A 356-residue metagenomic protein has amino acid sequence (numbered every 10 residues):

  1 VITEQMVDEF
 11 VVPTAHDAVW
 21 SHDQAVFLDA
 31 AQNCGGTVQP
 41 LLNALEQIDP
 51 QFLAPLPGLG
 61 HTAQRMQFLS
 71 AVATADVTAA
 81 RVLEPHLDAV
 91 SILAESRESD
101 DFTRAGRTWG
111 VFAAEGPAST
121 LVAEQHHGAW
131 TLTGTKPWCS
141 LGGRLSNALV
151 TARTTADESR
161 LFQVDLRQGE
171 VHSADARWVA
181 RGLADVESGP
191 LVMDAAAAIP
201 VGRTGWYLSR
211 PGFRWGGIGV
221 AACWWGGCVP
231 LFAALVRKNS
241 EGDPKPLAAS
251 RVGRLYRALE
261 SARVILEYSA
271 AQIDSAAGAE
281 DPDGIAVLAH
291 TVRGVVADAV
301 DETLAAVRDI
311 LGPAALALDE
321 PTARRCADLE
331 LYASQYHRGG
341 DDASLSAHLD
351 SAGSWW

Functional and structural regions predicted by a protein language model:
V1-G36: Structured, charged N-terminal subsegments at the starts of enzyme catalytic cores and at intra-chain domain/subunit
I2-T14, P313-W356: Glycine-rich phosphate/cofactor-binding loops in nucleotide/flavin-utilizing enzymes
L28-G35, S261-A297, A305-A317: C-terminal helix-coil-helix/basic helical segment that borders enzyme active sites and/or dimer interfaces and provides
D29-R144: Glycine-rich flavin
C139-S173: A short core secondary-structure module
W178-R263: Glycine-rich beta->alpha junctions and the first turn(s) of the following alpha-helix
G226, G253-E260, H290, G294-D301 (+1 more regions): Generic structural signal for well-ordered, non-transmembrane alpha-helical segments in soluble/cytosolic regions
P246-G253, D283-T291, E320-A323: Short, charged, amphipathic alpha-helical segments
